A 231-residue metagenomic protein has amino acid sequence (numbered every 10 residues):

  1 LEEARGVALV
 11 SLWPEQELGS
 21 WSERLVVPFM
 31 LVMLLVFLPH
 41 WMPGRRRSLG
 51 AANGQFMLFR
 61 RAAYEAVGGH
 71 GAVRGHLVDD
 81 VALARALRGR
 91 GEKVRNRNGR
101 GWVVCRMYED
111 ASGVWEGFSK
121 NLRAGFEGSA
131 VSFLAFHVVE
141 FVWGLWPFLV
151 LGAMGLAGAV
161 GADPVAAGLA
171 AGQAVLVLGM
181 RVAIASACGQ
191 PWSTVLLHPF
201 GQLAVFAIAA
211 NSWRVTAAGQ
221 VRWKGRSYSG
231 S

Functional and structural regions predicted by a protein language model:
E2-E3, A8-V36, A62-E65, H70-F133 (+1 more regions): Catalytic donor/gating beta->alpha subdomain of glycosyltransferases that bind UDP-sugars
L12-W13, N53, R60, K224: A secondary-structure boundary/capping signal
W41-S48: Short, P/G- and charge-enriched loop/turn segments at secondary-structure junctions
S48-L49, V94, S212-W213, G219-Q220: Short secondary-structure boundary/capping segments
G50-F59, V81: Short glycine- and hydrophobic/aromatic-rich loop-to-beta-strand nucleating segment in the catalytic cores
Q55, V114-G117, Q202: Residue-level recognition of specific faces of alpha-helices
A135-F136, E140-A218: Membrane-embedded multi-pass helical conduit in multi-pass membrane proteins, especially envelope-biosynthetic
A217-S231: Membrane-interface alpha-helices
